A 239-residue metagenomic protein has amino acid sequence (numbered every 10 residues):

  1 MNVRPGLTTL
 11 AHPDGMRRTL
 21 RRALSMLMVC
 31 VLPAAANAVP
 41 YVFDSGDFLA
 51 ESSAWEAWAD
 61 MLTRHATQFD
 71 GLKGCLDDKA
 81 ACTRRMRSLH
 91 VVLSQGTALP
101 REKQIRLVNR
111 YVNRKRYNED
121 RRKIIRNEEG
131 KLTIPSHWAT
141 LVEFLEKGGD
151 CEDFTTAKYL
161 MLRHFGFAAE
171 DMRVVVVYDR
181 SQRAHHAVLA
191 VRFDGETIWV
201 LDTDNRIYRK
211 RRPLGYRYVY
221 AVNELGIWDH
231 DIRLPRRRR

Functional and structural regions predicted by a protein language model:
N2, A36-R239: A structural boundary/capping signal
V3-L24: Bacterial N-terminal signal peptides that target proteins for export
L7, P33-A35: N-terminal regions of proteins, emphasizing targeting and processing segments when present
A23-P33: Bacterial N-terminal signal peptides
